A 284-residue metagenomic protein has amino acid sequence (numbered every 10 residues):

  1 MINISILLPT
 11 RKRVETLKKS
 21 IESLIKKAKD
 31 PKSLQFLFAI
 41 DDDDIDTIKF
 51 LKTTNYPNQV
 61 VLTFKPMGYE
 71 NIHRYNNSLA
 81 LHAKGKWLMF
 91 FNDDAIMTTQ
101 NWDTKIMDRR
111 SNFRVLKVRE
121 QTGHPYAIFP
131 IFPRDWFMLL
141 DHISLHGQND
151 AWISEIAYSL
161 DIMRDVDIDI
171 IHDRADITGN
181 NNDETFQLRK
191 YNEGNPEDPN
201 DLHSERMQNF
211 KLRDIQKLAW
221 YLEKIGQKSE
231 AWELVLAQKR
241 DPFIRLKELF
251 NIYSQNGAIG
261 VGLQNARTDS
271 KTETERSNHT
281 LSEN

Functional and structural regions predicted by a protein language model:
N3-S5, Q35: Cell-envelope/extracellular polymer assembly enzymes that use nucleotide-activated donors
E22-S33: Short, acidic, metal-binding catalytic loop of nucleotide-sugar glycosyltransferases
K32-D43, T63-P66: Short beta-strand/loop segment that forms part of the nucleotide-sugar
F38-F50, A95-I96: A conserved acidic beta->alpha catalytic loop
P66-A83: Glycine-rich, basic loop-to-helix element that forms the pyrophosphate-binding segment of sugar-nucleotide handling
L88: Short aromatic/hydrophobic "clamp" motif used to bind/position activated sugar donors
A95-I96, Q100-R134, H142-S144, D165: Conserved donor NDP-sugar-binding/catalytic core segment of glycosyltransferases
A151-N284: C-terminal catalytic/acceptor-binding lobe
